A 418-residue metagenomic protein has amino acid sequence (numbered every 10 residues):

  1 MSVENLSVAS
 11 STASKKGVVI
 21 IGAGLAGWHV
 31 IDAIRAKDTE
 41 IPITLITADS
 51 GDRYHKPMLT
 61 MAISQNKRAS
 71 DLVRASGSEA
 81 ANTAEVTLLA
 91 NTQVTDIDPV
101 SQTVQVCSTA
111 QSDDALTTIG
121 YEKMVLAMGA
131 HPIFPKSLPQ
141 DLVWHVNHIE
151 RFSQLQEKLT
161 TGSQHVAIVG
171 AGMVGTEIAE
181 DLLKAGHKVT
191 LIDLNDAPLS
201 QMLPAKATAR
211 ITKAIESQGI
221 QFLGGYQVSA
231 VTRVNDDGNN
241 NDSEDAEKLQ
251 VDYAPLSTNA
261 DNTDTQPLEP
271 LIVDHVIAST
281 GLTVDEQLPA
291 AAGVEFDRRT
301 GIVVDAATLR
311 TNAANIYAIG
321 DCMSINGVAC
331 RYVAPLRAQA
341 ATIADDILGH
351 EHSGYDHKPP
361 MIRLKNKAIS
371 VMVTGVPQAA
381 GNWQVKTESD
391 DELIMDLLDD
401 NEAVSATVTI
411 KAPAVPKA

Functional and structural regions predicted by a protein language model:
S2-I21, R74-H165, V169, Q250-P270 (+2 more regions): FAD-binding core/adjacent interface of flavoenzyme oxidoreductases
V3, A13-K16, C322-K417: Mid-to-C-terminal Rossmann-like scaffold of FAD/NAD(P)H-dependent oxidoreductases
V3-V86, D181-M202: Beta1-alpha1 glycine-rich phosphate/pyrophosphate-binding loop at the start of Rossmann-like nucleotide-binding domains
G22, T47, G170, D193 (+2 more regions): Short beta-strand/turn micro-motifs composed of small residues that flank or help shape donor/cofactor-binding pockets
G24-W28, S50, P132, E150 (+3 more regions): Residue-level detector of alpha-helix initiation sites
P42, T83-A115, I119, A185-V304: A Rossmann-like FAD-binding core segment of flavoenzymes
D141-G162, D264, E269-A338: FAD-site-proximal beta/loop scaffold in flavoenzymes
Q154-L203, A207: Rossmann-like NAD(P)H-binding beta-loop-alpha module
